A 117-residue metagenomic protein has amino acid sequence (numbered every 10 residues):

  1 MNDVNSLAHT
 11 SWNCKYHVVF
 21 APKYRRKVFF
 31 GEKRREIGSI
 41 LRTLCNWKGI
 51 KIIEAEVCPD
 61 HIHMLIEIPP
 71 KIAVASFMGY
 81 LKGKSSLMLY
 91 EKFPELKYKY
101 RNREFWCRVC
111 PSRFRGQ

Functional and structural regions predicted by a protein language model:
M1-Q117: Basic nucleic-acid-binding interfaces
